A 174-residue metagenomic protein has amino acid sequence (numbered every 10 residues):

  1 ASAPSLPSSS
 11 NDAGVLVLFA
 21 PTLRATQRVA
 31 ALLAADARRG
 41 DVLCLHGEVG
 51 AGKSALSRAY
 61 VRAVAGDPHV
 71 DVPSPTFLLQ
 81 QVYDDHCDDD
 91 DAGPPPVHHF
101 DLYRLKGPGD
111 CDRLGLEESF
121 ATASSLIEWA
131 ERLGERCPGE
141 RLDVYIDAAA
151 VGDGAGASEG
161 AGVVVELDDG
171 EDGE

Functional and structural regions predicted by a protein language model:
A1-P7, N11-L16, K106-E174: Short phosphate-coordinating micro-motif centered on Lys-Gly-acidic
S9-L32: N-terminal pre-Walker A segment at the start of P-loop NTPase domains
A34-G40: Phosphate-binding P-loop
L43-L45: Hydrophobic anchor at the beta1->P-loop junction of P-loop NTPases
E48: P-loop (Walker A) phosphate-binding loop of NTP-binding proteins
K53: Conserved lysine of the Walker
R62-P73, D85: Post-Walker A helix-loop "phosphate-sensing" segment adjacent to the P-loop in P-loop NTPases
V72, Q80-W129: Conserved nucleotide-sensing/catalytic segment adjacent to the nucleotide-binding pocket in NTP-handling enzymes
